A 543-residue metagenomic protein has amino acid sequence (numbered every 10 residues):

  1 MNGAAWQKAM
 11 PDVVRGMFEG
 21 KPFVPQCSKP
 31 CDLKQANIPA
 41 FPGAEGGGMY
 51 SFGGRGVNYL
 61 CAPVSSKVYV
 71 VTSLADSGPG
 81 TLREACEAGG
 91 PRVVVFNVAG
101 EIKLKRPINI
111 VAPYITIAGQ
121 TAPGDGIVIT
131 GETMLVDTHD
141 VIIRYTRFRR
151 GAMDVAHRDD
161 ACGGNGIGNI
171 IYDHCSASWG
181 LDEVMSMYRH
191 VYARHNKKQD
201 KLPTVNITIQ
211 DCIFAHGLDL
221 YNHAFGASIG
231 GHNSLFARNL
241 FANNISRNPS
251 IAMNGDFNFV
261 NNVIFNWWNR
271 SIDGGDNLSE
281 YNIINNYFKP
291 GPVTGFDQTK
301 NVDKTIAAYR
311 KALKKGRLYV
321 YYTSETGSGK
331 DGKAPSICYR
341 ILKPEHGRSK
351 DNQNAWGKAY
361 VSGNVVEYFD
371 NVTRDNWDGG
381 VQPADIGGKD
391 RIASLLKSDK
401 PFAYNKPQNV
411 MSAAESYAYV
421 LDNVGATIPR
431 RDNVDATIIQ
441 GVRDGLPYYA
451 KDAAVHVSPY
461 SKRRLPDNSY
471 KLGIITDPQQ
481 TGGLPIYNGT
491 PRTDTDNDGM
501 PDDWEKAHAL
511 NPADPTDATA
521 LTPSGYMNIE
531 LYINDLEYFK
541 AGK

Functional and structural regions predicted by a protein language model:
M1-D12, G16-P22, M253, N258-D477: Extracellular beta-rich repeat passengers
M1-V64: N-terminal pre-domain segments of enzymes
P42-V94, D517: Acidic Gly/Asp/Thr-rich repetitive segments characteristic of extracellular carbohydrate-active and adhesion proteins
R83-G90, I102-T116, I127-R144, R150-I167: Extracellular beta-strand-rich solenoid/capping regions of secreted or surface-exposed proteins that bind or remodel
Y114, G119, H139-R150, G168-D182 (+6 more regions): Right-handed parallel beta-helix
Q120-I127, T146, A513-D517: Extracellular beta-strand-rich, repetitive "passenger/adhesive" scaffolds that bind or process carbohydrates
I129-M134, V155-G164, W179-T204, L220-G231 (+3 more regions): Extracellular beta-strand/beta-solenoid scaffold signature
T476-K543: Extracellular calcium-associated, cysteine-rich motifs in secreted modular proteins
